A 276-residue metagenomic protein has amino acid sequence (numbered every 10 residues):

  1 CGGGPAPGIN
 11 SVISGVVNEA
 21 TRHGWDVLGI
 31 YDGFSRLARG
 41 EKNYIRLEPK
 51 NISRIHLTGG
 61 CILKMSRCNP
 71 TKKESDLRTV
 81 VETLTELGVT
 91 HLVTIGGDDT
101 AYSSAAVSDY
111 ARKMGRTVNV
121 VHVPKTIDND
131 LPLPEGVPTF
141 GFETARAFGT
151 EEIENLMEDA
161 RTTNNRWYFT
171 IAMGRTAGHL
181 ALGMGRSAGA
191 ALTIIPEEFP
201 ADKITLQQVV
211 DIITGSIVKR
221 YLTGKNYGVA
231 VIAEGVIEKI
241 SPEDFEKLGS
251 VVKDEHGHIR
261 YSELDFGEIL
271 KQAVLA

Functional and structural regions predicted by a protein language model:
C1, I30, V123, I195-P196 (+1 more regions): Generic beta-strand/beta-sheet core signal
C1-E41: N-terminal phosphate-binding or glycine-rich loops at protein starts, especially the Walker A/P-loop of NTPases
A6-V16, L37-A38, E74-R78, D98-A106 (+3 more regions): Short glycine/serine/threonine-rich phosphate/pyrophosphate-binding segments that cradle anionic phosphate groups
G24-V27, N119, G228: Residues at the starts of beta-strands that form the adenosine-phosphate
Y31-L37, R67-N69, D98-T100, K125-N129 (+2 more regions): Acidic, glycine-rich active-site loops and adjacent beta-strand->loop/helix elements that engage anionic groups
L37-T90, T100, I127, V137-A147 (+1 more regions): Glycine-rich oxoanion-binding loops at beta->alpha junctions
T83, H91-G96, Y102-T117, P134 (+1 more regions): Accessory alpha-helical/coil subdomains and C-terminal extensions that flank or cap enzyme catalytic cores
